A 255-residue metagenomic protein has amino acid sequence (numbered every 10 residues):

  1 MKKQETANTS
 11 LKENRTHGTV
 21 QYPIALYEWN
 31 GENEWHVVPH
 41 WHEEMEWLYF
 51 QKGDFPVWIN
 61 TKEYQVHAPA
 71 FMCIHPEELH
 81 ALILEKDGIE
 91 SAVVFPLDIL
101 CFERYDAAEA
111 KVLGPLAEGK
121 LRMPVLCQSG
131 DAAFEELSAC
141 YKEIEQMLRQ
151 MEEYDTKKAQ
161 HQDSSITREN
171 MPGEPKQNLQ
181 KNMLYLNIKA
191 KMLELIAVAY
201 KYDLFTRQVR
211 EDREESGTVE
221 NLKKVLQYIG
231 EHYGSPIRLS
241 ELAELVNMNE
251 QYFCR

Functional and structural regions predicted by a protein language model:
M1-F71, E77-L79, L84-E85, A107-K111 (+3 more regions): Generic protein-terminus/edge-of-domain signal
W29, M147-Y154, Y202, H232: Generic structural signal for alpha-helix termini and adjacent loop/cap motifs
D87-Y105: A short hydrophobic beta-strand segment most commonly corresponding to one strand of the jelly-roll/cupin
V93, L137, Y141-L148, I188-D203 (+4 more regions): Hydrophobic alpha-helical core bundles mediating ligand binding, dimerization, or RNAP-core interactions
A108-E194: Amphipathic alpha-helical segments enriched in hydrophobic/aromatic residues interleaved with Lys/Arg
Q180, N187, T206-R213: Hydrophobic/aromatic-rich alpha-helical bundle segments in the mid-to-C-terminal region
V198-F205, E214-V219, K224-R255: Basic/polar phosphate-binding segments, predominantly the helix-turn-helix DNA-binding elements of transcriptional
